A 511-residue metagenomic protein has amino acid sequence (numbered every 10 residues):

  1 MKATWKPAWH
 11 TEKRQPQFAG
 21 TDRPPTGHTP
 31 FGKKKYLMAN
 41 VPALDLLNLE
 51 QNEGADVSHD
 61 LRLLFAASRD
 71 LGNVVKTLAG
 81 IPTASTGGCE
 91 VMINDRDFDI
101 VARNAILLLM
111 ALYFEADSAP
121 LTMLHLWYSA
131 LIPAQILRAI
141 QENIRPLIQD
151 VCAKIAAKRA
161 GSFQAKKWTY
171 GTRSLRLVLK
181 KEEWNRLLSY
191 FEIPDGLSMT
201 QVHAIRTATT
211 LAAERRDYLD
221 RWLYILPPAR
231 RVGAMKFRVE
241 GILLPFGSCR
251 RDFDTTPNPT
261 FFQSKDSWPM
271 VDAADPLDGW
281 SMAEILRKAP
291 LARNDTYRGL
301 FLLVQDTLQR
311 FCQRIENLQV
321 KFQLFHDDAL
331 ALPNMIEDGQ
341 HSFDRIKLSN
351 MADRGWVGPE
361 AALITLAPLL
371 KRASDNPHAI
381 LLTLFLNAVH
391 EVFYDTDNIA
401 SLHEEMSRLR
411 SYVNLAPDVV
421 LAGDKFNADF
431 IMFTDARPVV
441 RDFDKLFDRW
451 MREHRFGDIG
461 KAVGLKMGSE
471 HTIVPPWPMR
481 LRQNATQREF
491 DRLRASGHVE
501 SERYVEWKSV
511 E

Functional and structural regions predicted by a protein language model:
M1-E511: Domain-level detector for long C-terminal conserved domains
